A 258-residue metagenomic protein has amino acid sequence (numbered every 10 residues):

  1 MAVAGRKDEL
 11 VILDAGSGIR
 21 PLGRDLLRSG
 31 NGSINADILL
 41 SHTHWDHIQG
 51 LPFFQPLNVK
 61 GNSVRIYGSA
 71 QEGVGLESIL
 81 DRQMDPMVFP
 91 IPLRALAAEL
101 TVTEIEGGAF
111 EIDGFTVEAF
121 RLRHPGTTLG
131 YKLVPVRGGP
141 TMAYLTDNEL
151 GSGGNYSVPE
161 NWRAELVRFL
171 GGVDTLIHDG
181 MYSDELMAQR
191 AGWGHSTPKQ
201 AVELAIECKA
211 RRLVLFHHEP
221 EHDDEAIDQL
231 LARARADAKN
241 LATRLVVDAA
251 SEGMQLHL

Functional and structural regions predicted by a protein language model:
M1-T146, G151-Y156, V167, I227-L258: Binuclear metal-dependent hydrolase catalytic cores
T141, E149-L245: Cap/insert and terminal regions of metallo-dependent hydrolase folds
